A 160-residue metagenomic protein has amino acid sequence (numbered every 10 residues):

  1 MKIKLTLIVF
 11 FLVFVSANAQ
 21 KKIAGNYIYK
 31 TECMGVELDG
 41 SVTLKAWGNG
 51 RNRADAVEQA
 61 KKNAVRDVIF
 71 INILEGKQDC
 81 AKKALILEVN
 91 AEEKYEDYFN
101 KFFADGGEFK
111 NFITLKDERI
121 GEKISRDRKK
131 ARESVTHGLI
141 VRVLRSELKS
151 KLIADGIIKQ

Functional and structural regions predicted by a protein language model:
K4-F14: Sec-dependent N-terminal signal peptides
Q20-Q160: Domain-level marker for long, solvent-exposed, non-transmembrane regions
